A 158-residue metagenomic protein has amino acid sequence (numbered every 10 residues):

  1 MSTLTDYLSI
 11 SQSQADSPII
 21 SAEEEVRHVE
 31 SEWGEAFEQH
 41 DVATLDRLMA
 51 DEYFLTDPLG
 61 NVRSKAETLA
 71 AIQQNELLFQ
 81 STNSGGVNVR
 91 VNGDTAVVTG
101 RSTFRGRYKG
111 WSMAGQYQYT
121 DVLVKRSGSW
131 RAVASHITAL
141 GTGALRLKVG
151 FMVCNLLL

Functional and structural regions predicted by a protein language model:
S2-L158: A beta-strand edge to alpha-helix "cap/lid" segment located at domain peripheries
